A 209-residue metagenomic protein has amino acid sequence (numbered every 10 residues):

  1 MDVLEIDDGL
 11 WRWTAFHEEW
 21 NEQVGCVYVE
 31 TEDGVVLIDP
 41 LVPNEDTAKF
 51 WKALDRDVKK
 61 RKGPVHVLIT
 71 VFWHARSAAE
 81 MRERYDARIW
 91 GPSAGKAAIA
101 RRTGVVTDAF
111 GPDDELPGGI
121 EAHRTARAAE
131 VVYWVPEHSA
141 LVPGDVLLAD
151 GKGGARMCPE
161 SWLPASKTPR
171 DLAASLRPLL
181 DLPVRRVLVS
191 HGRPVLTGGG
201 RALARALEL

Functional and structural regions predicted by a protein language model:
M1-E5, Y28, D113: Short, exposed beta-strand/loop patches in secreted or surface proteins that constitute
D2, H17-E22, G34-E45, E121-L209: Metallo-beta-lactamase
D7-T14, P117-E121: Short, hydrophobic/aromatic-rich segments at coil-to-beta transitions
R12, Y28-E30, W134-P136: Short, well-ordered beta-strand micro-motif
C26, W51, D55, L176-R177: Short hydrophobic/charged patches on amphipathic alpha-helices used for structural packing and interfaces
N44-P92: Active-site metal-binding motif and surrounding structural segment of the metallo-beta-lactamase
D46-T47, A75-A78, A97, E130 (+1 more regions): Short, well-ordered alpha-helical microsegments
A75-R124: Hydrophobic, well-structured mid-protein blocks that either form specific transmembrane helices
